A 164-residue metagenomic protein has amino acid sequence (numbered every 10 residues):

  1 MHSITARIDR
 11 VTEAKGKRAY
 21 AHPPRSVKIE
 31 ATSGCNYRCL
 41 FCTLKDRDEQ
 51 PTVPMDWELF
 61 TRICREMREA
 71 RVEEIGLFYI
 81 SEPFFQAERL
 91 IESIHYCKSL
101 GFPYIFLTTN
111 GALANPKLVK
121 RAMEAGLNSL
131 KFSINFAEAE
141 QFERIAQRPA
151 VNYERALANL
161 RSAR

Functional and structural regions predicted by a protein language model:
H2-S129, R144-E154, A158: Conserved alpha-helical substructure of the radical SAM core
F132-I134: Conserved phosphate-donor/acceptor-positioning beta-strand/loop module used by diverse small-molecule
F136-A139: A glycine-centered beta->alpha junction motif in the catalytic cores of kinase/phosphotransferase enzymes
L160-R164: Short, intrinsically disordered, charge-balanced linker/junction segments flanking boundaries in proteins
